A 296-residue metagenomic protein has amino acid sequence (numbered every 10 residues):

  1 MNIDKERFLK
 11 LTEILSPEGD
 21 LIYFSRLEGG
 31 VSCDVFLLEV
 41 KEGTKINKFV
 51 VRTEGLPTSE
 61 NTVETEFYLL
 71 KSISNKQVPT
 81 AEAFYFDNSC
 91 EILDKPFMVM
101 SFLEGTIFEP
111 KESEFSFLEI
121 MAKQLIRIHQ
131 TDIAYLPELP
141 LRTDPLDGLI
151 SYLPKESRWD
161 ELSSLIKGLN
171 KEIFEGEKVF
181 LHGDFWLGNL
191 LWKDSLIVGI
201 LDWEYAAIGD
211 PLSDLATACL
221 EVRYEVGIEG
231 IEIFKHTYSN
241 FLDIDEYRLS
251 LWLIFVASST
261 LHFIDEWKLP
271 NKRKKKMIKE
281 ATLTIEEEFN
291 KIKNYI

Functional and structural regions predicted by a protein language model:
I3-G19, I126-G183, K193, A281-I296: An alpha-helical support segment within catalytic cores of ATP-dependent transferases
K5, L9, F67, I228-E232: Short, surface-exposed alpha-helical segments at coil->helix boundaries
E18-R26: Conserved N-terminal boundary motif of the eukaryotic protein kinase catalytic domain
S25-P140, S157, I173-E175: ATP-binding pocket architecture of kinase catalytic cores
C33-V40, K45, A83, K167-S213: Active-site acidic catalytic loop and adjacent metal/ATP-binding pocket of ATP-dependent phosphoryl transfer enzymes
C90-I92, A207-I208, G227: Short glycine/serine/proline-enriched coil/turn segments at secondary-structure junctions
L212-I244, I254-K272: Active-site activation/catalytic loop segments of kinase-like enzymes and analogous catalytic loops in related
E229, H262-I296: ATP/Mg2+ or Mg2+-diphosphate-binding catalytic cores that bind nucleotide phosphates or diphosphates via glycine-rich
